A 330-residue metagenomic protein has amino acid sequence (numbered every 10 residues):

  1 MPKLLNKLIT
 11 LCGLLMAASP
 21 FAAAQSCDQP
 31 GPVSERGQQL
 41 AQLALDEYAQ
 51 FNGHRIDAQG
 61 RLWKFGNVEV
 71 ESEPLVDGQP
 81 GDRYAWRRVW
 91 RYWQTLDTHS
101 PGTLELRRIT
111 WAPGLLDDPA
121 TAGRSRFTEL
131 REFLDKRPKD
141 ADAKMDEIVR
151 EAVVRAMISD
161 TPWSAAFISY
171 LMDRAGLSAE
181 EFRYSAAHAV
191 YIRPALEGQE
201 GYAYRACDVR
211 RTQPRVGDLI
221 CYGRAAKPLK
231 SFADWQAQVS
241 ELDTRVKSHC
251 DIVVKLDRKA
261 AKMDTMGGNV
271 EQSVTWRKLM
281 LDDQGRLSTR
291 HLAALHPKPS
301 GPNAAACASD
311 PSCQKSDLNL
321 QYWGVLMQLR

Functional and structural regions predicted by a protein language model:
M1-T10: Bacterial N-terminal signal peptides that target proteins for export
I9-S19: Bacterial N-terminal signal peptides
S19, R174-A179, K255-K262: Secondary-structure boundary elements
P20-A24: Sec/Tat signal peptide C-region and signal peptidase I cleavage site
Q25-E180, Q321-R330: N-terminal capping segments
I56-Q59, E181-Y184, F232-D234, W276-L279: Short, solvent-exposed loop/turn and secondary-structure capping segments
Y184-E271: ...with weaker cross-activation on analogous glycine-rich loops/strands in unrelated enzymes
Q272-R330: Low-complexity, Gly/Ser/Thr/Pro-rich intrinsically disordered linker/tail segments
